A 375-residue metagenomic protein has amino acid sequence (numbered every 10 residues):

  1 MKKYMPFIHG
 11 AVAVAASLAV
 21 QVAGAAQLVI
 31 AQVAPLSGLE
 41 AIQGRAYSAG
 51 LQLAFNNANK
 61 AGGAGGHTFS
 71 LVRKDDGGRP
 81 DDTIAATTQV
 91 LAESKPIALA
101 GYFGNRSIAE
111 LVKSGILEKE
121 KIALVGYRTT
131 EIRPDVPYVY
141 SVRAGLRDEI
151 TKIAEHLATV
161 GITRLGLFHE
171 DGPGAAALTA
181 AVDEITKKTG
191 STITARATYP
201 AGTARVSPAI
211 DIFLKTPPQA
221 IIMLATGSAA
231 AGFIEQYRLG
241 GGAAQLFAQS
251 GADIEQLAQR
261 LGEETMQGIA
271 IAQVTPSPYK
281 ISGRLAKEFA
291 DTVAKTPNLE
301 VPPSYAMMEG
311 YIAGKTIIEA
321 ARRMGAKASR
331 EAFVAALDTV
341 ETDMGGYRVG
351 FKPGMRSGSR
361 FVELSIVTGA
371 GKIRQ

Functional and structural regions predicted by a protein language model:
S17-V22: N-terminal signal peptide c-region/cleavage motif recognized by signal peptidases
V29, I42-Y47, A61-R133, A231: Beta-alpha junction/loop-to-helix N-cap segments that form part of ligand/metal-binding clefts
A31-Q52, K74-P80, F103, F168-A176 (+2 more regions): Extracytoplasmic "Venus flytrap"
E40-G65, A181-K187: Short, polar/charged alpha-helical segment
A85, P137-G241, K280-K287, D291: Extracellular/periplasmic Venus flytrap/periplasmic-binding protein
P96-T194, Q245-E263, Q267: Extracytoplasmic ligand/sensor domains, especially the bilobed periplasmic-binding protein
I234-M308, V367, G371-R374: Extracellular/periplasmic periplasmic-binding protein-like sensory domains
V293-Y311, I318-R374: Segments of small-molecule ligand-sensing domains
